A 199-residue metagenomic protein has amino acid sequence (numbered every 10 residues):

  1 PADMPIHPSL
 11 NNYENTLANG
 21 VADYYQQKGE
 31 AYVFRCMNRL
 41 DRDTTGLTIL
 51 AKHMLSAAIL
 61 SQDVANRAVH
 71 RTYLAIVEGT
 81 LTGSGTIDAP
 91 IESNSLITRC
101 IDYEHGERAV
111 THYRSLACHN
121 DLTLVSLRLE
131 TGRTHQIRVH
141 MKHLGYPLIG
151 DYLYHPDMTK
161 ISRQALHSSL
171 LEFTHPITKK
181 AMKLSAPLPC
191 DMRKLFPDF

Functional and structural regions predicted by a protein language model:
P1-F199: RNA pseudouridine synthases
